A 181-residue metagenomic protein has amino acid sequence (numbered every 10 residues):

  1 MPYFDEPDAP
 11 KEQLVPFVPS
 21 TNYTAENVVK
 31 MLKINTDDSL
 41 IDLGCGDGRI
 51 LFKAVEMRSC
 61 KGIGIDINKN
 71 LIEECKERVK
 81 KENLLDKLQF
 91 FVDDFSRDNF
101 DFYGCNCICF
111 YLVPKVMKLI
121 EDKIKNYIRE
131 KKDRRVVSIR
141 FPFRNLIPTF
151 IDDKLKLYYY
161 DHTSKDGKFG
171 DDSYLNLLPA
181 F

Functional and structural regions predicted by a protein language model:
M1-N35: S-adenosyl-L-methionine
D37-G46: Conserved class I S-adenosyl-L-methionine
R49-S59: Conserved SAM-binding loop of SAM-dependent methyltransferases across substrates and taxa, primarily the Class I
N68: Conserved SAM/SAH-binding beta-strand->alpha-helix loop
C75-K76: Conserved SAM-binding loop
L84-F95: Conserved SAM-binding strand-loop segment of SAM-dependent methyltransferases
C105-L119: A short SAM/SAH-binding and catalytic strip from SAM-dependent methyltransferases
K115-F181: C-terminal substrate-binding/active-site "lid" region of AdoMet-derived donor-dependent transferases
